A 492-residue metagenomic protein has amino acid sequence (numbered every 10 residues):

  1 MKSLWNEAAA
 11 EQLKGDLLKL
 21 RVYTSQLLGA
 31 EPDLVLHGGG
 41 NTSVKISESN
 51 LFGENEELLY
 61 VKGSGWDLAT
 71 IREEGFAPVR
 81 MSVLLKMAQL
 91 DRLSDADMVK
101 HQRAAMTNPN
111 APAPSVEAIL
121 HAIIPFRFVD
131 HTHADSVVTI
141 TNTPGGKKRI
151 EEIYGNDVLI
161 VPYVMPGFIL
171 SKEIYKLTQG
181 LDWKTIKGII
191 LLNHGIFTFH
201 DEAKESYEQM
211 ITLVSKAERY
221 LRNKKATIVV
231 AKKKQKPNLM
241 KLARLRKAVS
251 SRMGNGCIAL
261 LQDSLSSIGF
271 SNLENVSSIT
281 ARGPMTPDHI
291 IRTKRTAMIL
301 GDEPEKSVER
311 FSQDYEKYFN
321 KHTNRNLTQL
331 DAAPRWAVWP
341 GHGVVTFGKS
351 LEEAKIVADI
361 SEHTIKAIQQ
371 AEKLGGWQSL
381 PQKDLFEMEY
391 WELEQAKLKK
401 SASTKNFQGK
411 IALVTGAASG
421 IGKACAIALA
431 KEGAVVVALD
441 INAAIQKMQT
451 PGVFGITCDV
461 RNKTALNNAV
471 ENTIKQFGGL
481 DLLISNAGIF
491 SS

Functional and structural regions predicted by a protein language model:
M1-A412, A424: Glycine-rich flexible loops
F407-V437: Canonical Rossmann dinucleotide-binding motif of NAD(H)/NADP(H)-dependent dehydrogenases/reductases, specifically
V414-T415, S485-G488: Structural signature of the Rossmann-like NAD(P)-dependent dehydrogenase/reductase core
E432-M448: Conserved glycine-rich Rossmann-like NAD(P)H-binding loop of the short-chain dehydrogenase/reductase
N442, R461, F490: Adenine-nucleotide cofactor-binding loop residues
Q446, L466-T473: A conserved hydrophobic alpha-helix of the Rossmann-fold in NAD(P)-dependent oxidoreductases
C458-N468: The beta1-alpha1 cofactor-binding region of Rossmann-like NAD(H)/NADP(H)-dependent oxidoreductases
N472-L483, S491: A glycine-rich helix->loop->beta "capping" turn within Rossmann-like NAD(P)(H)-dependent oxidoreductase domains
